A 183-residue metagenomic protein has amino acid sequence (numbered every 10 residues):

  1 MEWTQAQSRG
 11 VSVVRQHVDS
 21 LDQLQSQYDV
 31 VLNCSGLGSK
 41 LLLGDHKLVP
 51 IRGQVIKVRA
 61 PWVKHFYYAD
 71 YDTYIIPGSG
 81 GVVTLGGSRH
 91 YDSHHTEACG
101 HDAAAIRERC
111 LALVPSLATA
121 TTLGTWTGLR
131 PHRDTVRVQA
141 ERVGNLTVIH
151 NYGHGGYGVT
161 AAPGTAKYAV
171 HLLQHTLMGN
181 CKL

Functional and structural regions predicted by a protein language model:
M1, A120-L183: C-terminal catalytic lobe of FAD-dependent flavoproteins
M1-V30: Helical element adjacent to the flavin cofactor pocket in flavoenzyme catalytic cores
M1-W3, L42-H46, Y68-D70, G87 (+1 more regions): A short secondary-structure junction signal
S26-G36, A166: Short hydrophobic core segments
N33-L48, K57: Flavin (primarily FAD) binding-site architecture
L48, P61-V63, G81-V82, H90-P131 (+1 more regions): Flavin-binding catalytic cores
V55-G78: Glycine-rich loop(s) and the adjacent beta-strand/alpha-helix scaffold that form part
